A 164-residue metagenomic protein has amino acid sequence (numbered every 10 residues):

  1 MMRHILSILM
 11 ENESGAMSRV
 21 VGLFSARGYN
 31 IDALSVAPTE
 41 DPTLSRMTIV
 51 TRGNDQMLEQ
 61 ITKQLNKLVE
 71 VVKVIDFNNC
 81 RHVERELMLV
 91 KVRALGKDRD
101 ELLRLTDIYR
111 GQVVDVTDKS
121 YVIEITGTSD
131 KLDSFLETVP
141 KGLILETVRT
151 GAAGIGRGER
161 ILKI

Functional and structural regions predicted by a protein language model:
M1-R46, V50-I164: Long, contiguous binding/interaction regions
